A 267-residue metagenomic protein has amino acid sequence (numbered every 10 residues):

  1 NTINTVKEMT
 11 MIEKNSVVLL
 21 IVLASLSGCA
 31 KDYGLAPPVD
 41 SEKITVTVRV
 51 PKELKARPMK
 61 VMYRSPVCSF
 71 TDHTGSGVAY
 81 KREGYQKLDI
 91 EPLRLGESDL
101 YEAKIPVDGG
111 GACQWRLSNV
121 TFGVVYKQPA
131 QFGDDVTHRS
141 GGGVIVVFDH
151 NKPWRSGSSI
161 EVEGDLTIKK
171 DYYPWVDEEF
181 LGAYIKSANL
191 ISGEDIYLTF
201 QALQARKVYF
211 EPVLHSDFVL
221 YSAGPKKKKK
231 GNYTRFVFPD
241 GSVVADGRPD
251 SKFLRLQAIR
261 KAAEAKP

Functional and structural regions predicted by a protein language model:
N1-T10: Short, Lys/Arg-enriched N-terminal segments with co-localized hydrophobic residues within the first ~10-30 amino acids
M9-V17: Bacterial N-terminal signal peptides that target proteins for export
S25-G28: C-terminal motif of bacterial Sec signal peptides marking the signal peptidase cleavage site
A30-D32: Bacterial signal peptide processing site
P37-T47: Contiguous beta-strand segments within globular domains
T47-K55: Structural motif
A56-Y173: Structured domain cores in non-transmembrane regions
V136-P267: A eukaryote-biased signal for long
